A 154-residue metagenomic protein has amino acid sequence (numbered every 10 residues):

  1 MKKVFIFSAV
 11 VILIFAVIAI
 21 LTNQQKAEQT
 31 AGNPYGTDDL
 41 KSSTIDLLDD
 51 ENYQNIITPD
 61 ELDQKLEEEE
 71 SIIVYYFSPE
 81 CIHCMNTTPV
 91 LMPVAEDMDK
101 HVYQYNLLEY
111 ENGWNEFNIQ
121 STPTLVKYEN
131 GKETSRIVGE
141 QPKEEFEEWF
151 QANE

Functional and structural regions predicted by a protein language model:
M1-D49: N-terminal targeting signals for export/organelle localization
V4, V126-E154: Non-catalytic, surface beta->alpha helical segment in thiol-disulfide oxidoreductase systems
E51-E70: A short beta-strand-turn-helix
Y53-I56, Y76-S78, A95, D99-N112 (+1 more regions): Thiol-based oxidoreductase modules, predominantly thioredoxin-like and allied folds used for disulfide exchange
E61-L62, E109-G113, E145: Short acidic active-site motifs
L66-P79, L91: Short active-site neighborhood of thiol/selenol oxidoreductases, capturing the structured segment around
C81-C84, L125: The canonical Cys-X-X-Cys-His
H83-M98: Typically the conserved alpha-helix immediately C-terminal to a functionally engaged Cys/Sec in thioredoxin-like
